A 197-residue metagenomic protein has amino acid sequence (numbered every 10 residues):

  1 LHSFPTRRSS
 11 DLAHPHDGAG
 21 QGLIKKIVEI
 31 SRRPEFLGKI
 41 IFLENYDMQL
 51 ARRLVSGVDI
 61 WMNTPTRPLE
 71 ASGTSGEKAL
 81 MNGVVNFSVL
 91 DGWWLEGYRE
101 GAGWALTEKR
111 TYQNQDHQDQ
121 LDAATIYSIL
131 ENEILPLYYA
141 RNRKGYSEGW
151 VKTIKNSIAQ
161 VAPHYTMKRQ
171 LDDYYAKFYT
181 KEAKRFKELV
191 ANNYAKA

Functional and structural regions predicted by a protein language model:
L1, R53-L54: Structural alpha-helical scaffold elements that stabilize or flank donor/cofactor-binding regions in carbohydrate
H2-S9: Short, small-residue-biased leader/transition segments that mark boundaries at the very start of proteins
S10-D11, L43: Short hydrophobic "strand-cap" motifs at the C-terminus of beta-strands
A13-D17, Y46-R53, A162: Short, conserved secondary-structure transition motifs
A13-F36: Short, structured helix-loop element that forms part of the nucleotide-activated donor/catalytic region
G38-D47: Active-site donor-binding acidic/aromatic loop of nucleotide-activated sugar and phosphosugar transferases involved
V55-H164, K168-E182, F186-L189: Catalytic binding pocket for nucleotide-activated donors in carbohydrate/polymer assembly enzymes
V190-A197: Surface beta-strand/loop "capping" patches
